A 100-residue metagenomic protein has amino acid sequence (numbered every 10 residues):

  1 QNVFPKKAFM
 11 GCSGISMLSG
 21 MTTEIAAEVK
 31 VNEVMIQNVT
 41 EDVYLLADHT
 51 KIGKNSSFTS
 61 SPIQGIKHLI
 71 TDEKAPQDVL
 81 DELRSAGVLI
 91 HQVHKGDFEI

Functional and structural regions predicted by a protein language model:
Q1-I100: Conserved phosphate- and dinucleotide-binding cores of soluble alpha/beta proteins, encompassing both enzyme active
